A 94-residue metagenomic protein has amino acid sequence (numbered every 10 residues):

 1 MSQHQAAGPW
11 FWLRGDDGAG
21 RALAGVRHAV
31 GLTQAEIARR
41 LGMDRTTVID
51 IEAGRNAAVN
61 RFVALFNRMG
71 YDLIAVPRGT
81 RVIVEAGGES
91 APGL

Functional and structural regions predicted by a protein language model:
M1-G18, N67, P77-L94: N-terminal flexible/basic segments that precede or flank functional cores
D17, R27-A29: Short amphipathic helical patch at the helix-1/turn junction of helix-turn-helix
R21, G31-L32, A57: Residue-level signal for the short linker/turn that defines the boundary of a DNA-recognition helix
G31-I49: Short alpha-helical DNA-recognition segment
V59-V76: DNA major-groove recognition helix of helix-turn-helix/homeodomain DNA-binding modules
